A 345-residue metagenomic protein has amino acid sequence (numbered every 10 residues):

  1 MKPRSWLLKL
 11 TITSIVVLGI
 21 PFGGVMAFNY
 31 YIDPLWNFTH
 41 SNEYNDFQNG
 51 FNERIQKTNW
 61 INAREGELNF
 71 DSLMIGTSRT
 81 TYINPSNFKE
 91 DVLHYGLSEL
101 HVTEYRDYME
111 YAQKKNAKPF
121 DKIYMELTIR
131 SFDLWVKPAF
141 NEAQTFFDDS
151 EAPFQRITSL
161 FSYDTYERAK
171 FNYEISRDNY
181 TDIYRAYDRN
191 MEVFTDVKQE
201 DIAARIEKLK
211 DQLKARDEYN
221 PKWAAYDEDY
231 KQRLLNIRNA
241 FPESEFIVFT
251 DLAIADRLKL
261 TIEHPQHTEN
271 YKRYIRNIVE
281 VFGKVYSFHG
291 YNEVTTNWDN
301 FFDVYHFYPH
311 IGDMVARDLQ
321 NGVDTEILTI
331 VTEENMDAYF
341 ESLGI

Functional and structural regions predicted by a protein language model:
K9-Y30: Hydrophobic membrane-insertion alpha-helices, especially the h-region of bacterial N-terminal signal peptides
Y30-N49: Alpha-helical transmembrane signal-anchor/signal-peptide segments
D46-L73: Short extracytoplasmic
N69-I157: Membrane-embedded segments
Y105-M109, A224-L234, H264-I278: Well-ordered, non-membrane alpha-helical segments in soluble/globular domains
L127, V136, F140-E243, I330-I345: Secreted/periplasmic serine-hydrolase-like ester/acetyl group-modifying domain
R238-E263: Active-site segments of SGNH/GDSL-like serine hydrolases that catalyze O-acetyl group transfer/hydrolysis on lipids
P265, K272-G344: C-terminal regions of proteins
